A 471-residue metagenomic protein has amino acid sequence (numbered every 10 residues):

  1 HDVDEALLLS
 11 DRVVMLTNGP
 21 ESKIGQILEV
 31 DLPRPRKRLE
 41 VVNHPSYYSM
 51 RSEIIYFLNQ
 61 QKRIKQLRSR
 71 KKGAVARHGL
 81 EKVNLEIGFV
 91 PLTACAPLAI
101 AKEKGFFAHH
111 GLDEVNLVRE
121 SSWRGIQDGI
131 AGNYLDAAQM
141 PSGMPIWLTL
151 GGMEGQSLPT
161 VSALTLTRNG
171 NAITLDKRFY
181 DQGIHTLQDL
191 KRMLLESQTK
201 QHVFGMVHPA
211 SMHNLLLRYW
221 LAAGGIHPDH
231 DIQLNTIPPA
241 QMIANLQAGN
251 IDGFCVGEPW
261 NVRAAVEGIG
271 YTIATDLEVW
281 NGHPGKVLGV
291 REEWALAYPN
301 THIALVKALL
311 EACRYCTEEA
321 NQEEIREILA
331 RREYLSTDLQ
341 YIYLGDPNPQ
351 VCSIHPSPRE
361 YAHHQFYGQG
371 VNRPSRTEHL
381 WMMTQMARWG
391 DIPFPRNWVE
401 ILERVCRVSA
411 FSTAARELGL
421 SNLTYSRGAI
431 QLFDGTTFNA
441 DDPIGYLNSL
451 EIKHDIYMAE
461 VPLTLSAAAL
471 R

Functional and structural regions predicted by a protein language model:
H1: H-loop (His-switch) motif in ABC-type P-loop NTPases
L8-M15: Conserved catalytic segment of ABC-fold P-loop ATPases
L16-E53: Conserved beta-strand-loop-alpha-helix hinge in the C-terminal portion of ABC ATPase nucleotide-binding domains
Q60-G79: ABC-family P-loop ATPase nucleotide-binding domain
G79-D229, Q233-N235, D252-A264, I269-G282 (+1 more regions): Short, glycine-/small- and polar/acidic-enriched structural segments that line small-molecule recognition paths
A172-T174, V287-V290, W294-L296: Short glycine- and hydrophobic/aromatic-rich loop-to-beta-strand nucleating segment in the catalytic cores
P299-C406: Secondary-structure end/capping motifs
L380-R471: Conserved C-terminal helix/tail region of periplasmic/extracytoplasmic solute-binding proteins
